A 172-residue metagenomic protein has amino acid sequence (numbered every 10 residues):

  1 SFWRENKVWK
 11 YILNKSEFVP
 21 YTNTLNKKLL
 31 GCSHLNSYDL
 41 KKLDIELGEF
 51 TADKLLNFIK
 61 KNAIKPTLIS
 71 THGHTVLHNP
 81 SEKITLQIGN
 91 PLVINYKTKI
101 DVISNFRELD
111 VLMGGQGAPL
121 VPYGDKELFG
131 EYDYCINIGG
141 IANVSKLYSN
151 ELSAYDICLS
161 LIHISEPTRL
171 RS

Functional and structural regions predicted by a protein language model:
S1-F2, A142-L147: Short beta-strand scaffold segments in enzyme catalytic cores
S1-Y38, L152-A154: Short glycine-rich, Thr/Ser-proximal phosphate-binding strand/loop in the N-terminal lobe of ATP-dependent enzymes
N36-P91: Short beta-strand-loop/turn "lid" adjacent to the catalytic site in phosphate-handling enzymes
P66-S70, D133-N137, A154: Short glycine-aspartate micro-motif
S70-G130: Active-site neighborhood for divalent-cation/phosphate handling
I162-S172: Single conserved hydrophobic/aromatic residue that forms the stacking wall/gate of nucleotide- or nucleobase-binding
